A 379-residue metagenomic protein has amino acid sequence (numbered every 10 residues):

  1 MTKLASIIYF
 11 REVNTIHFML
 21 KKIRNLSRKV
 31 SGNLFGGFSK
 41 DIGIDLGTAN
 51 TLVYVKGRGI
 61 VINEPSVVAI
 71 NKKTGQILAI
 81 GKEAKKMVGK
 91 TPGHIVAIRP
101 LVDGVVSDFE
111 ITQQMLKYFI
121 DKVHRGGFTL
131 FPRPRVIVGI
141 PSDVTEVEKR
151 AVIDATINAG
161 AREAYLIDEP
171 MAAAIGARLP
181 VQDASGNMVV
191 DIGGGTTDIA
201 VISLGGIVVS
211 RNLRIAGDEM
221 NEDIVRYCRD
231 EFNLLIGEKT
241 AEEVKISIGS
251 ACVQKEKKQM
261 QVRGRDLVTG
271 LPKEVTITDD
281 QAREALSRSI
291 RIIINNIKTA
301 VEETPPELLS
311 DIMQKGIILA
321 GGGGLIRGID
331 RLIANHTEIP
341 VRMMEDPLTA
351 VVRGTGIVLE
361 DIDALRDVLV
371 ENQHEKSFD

Functional and structural regions predicted by a protein language model:
K3-I192, A200-I317, G324-D379: Nucleotide/phosphate-binding catalytic cleft detector across ATP-hydrolyzing and phosphate-transferring enzymes
